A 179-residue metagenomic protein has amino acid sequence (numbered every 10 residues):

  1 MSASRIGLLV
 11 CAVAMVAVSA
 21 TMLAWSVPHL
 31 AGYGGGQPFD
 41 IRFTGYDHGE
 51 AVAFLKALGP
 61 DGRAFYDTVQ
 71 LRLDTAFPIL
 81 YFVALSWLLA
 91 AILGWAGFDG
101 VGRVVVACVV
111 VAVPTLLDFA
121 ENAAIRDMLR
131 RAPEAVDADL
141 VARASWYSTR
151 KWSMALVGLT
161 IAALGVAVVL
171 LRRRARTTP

Functional and structural regions predicted by a protein language model:
S2-A3, D61, F65-T68, F98-V105 (+1 more regions): Juxtamembrane loop-transmembrane helix junctions in multi-pass integral membrane proteins, especially the extracellular
S2-Q70, P133-V136: Interfacial loop at the N-terminal end of multi-pass membrane proteins
S4-A17, K151-L171: Hydrophobic alpha-helical transmembrane segments
R5-M15, A90, A96-L116: Interfacial segments of alpha-helical transmembrane regions
V69-I92: Hydrophobic alpha-helical transmembrane segments
L89-A96, A167-R173: Structural signal for the C-terminal ends of transmembrane alpha-helices and the immediately following loop
V113-L164: Alpha-helical transmembrane segments of multi-pass integral membrane proteins, characterized by long hydrophobic
R174-P179: Short, charged juxtamembrane terminal tails flanking transmembrane helices
